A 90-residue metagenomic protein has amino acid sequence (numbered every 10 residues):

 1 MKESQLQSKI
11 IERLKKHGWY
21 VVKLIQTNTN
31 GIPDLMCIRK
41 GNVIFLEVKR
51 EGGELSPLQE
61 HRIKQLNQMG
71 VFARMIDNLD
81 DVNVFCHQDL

Functional and structural regions predicted by a protein language model:
M1-L90: Catalytic phosphate/metal-binding cores of nucleic-acid and nucleotide-processing enzymes, i.e., regions that mediate
